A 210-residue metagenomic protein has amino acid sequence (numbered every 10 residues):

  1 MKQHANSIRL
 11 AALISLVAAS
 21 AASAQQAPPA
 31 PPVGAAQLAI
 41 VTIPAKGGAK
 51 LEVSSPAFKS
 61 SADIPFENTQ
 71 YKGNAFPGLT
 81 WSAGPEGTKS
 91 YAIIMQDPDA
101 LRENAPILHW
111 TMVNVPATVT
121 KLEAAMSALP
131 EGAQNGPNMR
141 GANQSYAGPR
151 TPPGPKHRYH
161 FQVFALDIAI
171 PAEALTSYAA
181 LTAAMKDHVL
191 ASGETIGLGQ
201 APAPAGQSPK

Functional and structural regions predicted by a protein language model:
M1-N6: N-terminal secretory signal peptides that target proteins for export/translocation
R9-S20: Bacterial N-terminal signal peptides
A24-K210: N-terminus-centered regions that define maturation/targeting leaders and the start of the first functional domain
